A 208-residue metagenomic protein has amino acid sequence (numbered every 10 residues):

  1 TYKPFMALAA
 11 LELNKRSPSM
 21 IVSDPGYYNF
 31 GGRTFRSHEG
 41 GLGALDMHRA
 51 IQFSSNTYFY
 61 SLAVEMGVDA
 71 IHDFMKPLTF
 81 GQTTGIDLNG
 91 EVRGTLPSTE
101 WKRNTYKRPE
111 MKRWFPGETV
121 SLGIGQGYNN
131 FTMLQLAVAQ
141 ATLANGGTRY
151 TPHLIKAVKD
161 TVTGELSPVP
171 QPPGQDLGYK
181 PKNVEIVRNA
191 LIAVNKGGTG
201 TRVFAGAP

Functional and structural regions predicted by a protein language model:
T1, F5-P208: Beta-lactam-recognizing serine transpeptidase/beta-lactamase-like catalytic domain environment
